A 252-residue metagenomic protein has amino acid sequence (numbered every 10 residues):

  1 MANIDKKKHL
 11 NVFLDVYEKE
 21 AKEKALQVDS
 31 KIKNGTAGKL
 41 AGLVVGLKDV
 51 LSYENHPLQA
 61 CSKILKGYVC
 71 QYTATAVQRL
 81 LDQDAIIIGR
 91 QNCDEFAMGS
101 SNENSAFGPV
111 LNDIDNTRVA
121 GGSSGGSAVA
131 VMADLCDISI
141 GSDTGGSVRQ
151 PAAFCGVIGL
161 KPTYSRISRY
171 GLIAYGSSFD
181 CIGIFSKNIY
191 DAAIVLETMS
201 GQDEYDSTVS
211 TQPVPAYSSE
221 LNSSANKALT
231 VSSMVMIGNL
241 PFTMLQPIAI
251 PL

Functional and structural regions predicted by a protein language model:
M1-T144: Gly/Ser-rich catalytic/binding loops embedded in alpha/beta enzyme cores
A2, N11, E23, Q27-K31 (+9 more regions): Domain-wide signal for the mature, well-folded portions of proteins, strongly enriched in nucleus-encoded organellar
E18, V69, T73, S123 (+3 more regions): Generic structural signal for well-ordered, non-membrane alpha-helical segments in soluble metabolic enzymes
K22, L26, L81, A128-M132 (+4 more regions): Predominant activation on well-ordered alpha-helical scaffold segments within soluble catalytic domains
P57-L58, M98-N102, R149-F154, G171-L172 (+1 more regions): Short acidic, glycine/serine/threonine-rich loops at helix termini
E95, G146-R149, C181, N239-P241: Flexible loop/turn segments at secondary-structure boundaries
N102, S139, T144-Y170: Glycine/threonine-rich beta-strand-loop-alpha-helix active-site module that forms ligand/phosphate-binding
K161-I250: A short helix-breaking turn/cap at a secondary-structure junction
